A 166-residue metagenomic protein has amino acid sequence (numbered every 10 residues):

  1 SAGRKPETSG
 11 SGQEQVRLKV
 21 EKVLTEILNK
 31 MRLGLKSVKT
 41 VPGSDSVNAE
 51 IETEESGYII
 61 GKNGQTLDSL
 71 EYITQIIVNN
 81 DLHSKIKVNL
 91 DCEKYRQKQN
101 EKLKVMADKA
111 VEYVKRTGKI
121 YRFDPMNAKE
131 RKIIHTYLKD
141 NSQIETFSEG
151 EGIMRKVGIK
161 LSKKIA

Functional and structural regions predicted by a protein language model:
S1-A166: RNA-contacting regions in translation and RNA-metabolism proteins, encompassing KH/S1 modules where present
